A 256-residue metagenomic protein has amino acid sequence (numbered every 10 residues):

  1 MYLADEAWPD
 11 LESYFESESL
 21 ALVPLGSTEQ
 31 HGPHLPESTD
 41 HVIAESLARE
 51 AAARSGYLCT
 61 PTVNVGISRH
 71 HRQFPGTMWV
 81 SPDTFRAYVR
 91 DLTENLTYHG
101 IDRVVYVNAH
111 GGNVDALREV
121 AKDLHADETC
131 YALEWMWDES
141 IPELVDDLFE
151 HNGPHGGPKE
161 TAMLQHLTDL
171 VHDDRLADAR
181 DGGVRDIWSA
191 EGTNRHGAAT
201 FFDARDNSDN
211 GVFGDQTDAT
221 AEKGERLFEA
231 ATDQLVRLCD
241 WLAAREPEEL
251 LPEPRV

Functional and structural regions predicted by a protein language model:
M1-H71, P75-D83, A87-R103, G111-V256: Extended, histidine- and acidic-residue-enriched regions that form the cofactor-binding/catalytic faces
